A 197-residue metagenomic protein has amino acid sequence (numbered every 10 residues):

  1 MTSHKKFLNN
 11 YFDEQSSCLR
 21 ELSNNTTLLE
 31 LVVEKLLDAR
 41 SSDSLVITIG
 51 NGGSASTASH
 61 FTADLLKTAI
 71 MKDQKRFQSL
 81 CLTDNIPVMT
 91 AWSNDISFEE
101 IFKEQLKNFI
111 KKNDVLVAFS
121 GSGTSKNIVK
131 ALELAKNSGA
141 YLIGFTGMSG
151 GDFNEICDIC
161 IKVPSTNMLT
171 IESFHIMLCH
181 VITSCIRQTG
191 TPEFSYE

Functional and structural regions predicted by a protein language model:
M1-N24: Generic N-terminal amphipathic, Lys/Arg-enriched alpha-helix
E21-S42: A short, well-structured juxtamembrane/interface segment
K35-F109: Glycine-rich, small/polar surface segments that engage phosphate groups of diverse ligands
S54-S59, T124-A131, F153: Short glycine/serine/threonine-rich phosphate/pyrophosphate-binding segments that cradle anionic phosphate groups
T83, S120, T146, I161-L169: Short beta->alpha connector loops at strand-helix junctions that form conserved, small/polar/Pro-enriched
N108-F109, L116, L169-E197: A charged, well-structured terminal subsegment
F145-C157: Short, glycine/polar-rich helix-capping loops at beta-to-alpha or helix-loop-helix junctions that flank or form
